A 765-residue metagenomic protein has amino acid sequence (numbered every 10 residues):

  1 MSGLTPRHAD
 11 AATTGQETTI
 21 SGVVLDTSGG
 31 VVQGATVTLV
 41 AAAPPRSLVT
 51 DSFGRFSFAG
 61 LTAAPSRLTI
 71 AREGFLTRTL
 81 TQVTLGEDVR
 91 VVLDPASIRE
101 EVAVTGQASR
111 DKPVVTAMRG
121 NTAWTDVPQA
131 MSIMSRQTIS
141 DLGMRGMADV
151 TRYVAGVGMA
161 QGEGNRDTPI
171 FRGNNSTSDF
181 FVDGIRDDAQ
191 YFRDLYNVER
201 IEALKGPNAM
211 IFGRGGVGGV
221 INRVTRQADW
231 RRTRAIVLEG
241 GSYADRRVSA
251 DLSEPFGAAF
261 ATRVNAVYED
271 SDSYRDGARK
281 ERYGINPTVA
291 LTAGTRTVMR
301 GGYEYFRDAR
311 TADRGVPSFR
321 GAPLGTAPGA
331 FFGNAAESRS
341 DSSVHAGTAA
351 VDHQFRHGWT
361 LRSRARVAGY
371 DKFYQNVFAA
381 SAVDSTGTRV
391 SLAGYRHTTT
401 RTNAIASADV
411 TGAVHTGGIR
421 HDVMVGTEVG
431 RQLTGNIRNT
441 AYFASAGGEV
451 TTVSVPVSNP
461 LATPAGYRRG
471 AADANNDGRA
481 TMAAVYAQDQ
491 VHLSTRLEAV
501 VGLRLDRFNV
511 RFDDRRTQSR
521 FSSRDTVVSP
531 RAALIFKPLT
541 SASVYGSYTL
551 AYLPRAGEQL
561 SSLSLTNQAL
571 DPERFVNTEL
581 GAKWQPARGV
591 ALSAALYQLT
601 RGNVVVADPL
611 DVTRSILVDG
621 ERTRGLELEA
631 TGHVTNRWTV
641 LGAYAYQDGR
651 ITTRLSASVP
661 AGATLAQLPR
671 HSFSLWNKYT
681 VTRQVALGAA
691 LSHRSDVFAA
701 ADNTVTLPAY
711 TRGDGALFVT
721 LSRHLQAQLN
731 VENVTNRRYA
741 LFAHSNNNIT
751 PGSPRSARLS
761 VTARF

Functional and structural regions predicted by a protein language model:
V40-P44, R55-A59, E73, T79 (+3 more regions): Acidic, small-polar-rich N-terminal luminal/periplasmic segments of exported/outer-membrane proteins
Y196-E199, M210-P287, A293-T297, H345 (+1 more regions): Outer-membrane beta-barrel translocator/receptor signature
E269-S273, N286-Q354, G369-R401, G447-D473 (+2 more regions): Acidic/polar loop-and-plug regions of large Gram-negative outer-membrane beta-barrel proteins
A290-G294, V298, R401, R420-M424 (+6 more regions): Structural signature of Gram-negative outer-membrane beta-barrels, strongest in the C-terminal barrel of TonB-dependent
R307-L324, R431-G435, N509, I535-E579 (+6 more regions): Surface-exposed extracellular loop regions of Gram-negative outer-membrane beta-barrel proteins, predominantly
A350-R366, Y370-F378, V544-Y545, P572-T652 (+1 more regions): Membrane-embedded beta-barrel scaffold of Gram-negative outer-membrane proteins
T399, V423, T578, L665-F765: Conserved C-terminal beta-signal and adjacent last beta-strands/turns of outer-membrane beta-barrel proteins
R496, Q598-T600, L617-A701, T735: Gram-negative outer-membrane beta-barrel transporters
